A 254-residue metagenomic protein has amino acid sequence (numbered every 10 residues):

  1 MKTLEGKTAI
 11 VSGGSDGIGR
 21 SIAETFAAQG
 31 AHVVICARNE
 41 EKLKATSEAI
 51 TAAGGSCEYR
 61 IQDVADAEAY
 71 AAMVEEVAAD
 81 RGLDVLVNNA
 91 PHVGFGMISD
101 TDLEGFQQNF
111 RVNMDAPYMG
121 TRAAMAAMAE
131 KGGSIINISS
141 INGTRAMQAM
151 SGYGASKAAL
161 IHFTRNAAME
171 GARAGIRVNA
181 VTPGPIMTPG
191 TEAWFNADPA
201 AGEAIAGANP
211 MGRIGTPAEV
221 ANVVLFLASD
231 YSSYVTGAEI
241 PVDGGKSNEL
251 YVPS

Functional and structural regions predicted by a protein language model:
T8, S15-D16: Conserved glycine-rich cofactor-binding loop
M97-I98, D102-F110, I205: Substrate-binding pocket helix/loop in short-chain dehydrogenase/reductase
T101, A146-G154, N166, W194 (+1 more regions): Active-site loop-to-helix junction immediately N-terminal to the catalytic Tyr of the SDR YXXXK motif in Rossmann-fold
T121, S156, T164: Active-site helix of classical SDR
A126, M169-R173, S233: Alpha-helical segment proximal to the catalytic Tyr-Lys
S140: Residue(s) in the substrate-gating loop at a strand-loop-helix junction that position the organic substrate next
R145, L225, T236-S254: Short C-terminal tail/terminal secondary-structure segment of NAD(P)H-dependent dehydrogenase/reductase domains
